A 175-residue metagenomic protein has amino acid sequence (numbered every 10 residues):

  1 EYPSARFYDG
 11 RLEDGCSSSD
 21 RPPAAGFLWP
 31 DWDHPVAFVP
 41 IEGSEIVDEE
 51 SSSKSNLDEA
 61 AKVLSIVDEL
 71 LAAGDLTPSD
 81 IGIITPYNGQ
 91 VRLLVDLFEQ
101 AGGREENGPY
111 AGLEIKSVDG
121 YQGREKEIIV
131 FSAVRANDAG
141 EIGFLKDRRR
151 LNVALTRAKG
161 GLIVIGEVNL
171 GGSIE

Functional and structural regions predicted by a protein language model:
E1-Y8, L170: ASCE P-loop NTPase helicase motor core
G10-D96: Conserved helicase/translocase motor-coupling segment
E13, D80-G82, E99-S117: Conserved RecA-like helicase motor-core motifs
S44, N88-V91, Y121-Q122, R135-D138 (+2 more regions): Conserved nucleotide-binding/hydrolysis micro-motifs of P-loop NTPases
A60-L64, V91, I115, I128 (+1 more regions): Amphipathic alpha-helical transducer elements in NTP-driven molecular machines
V95, Q100-N107, V134-G143, D147: Conserved C-terminal motor-coupling region of P-loop helicases
K116, G120-A136, N152-V153, G161-I165: A short beta-strand element within the Helicase C-terminal
G140-E175: Helicase C-terminal subdomain and adjacent C-terminal extension
